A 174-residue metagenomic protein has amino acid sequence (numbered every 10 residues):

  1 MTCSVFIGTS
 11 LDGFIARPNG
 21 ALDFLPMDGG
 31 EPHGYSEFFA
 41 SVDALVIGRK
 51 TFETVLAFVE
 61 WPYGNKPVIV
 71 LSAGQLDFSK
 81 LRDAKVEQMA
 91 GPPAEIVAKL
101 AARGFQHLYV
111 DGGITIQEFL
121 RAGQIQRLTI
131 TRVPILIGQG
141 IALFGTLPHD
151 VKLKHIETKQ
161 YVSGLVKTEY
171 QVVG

Functional and structural regions predicted by a protein language model:
M1-G174: Enzymes that bind and transform nitrogen-containing heteroaromatic metabolites
